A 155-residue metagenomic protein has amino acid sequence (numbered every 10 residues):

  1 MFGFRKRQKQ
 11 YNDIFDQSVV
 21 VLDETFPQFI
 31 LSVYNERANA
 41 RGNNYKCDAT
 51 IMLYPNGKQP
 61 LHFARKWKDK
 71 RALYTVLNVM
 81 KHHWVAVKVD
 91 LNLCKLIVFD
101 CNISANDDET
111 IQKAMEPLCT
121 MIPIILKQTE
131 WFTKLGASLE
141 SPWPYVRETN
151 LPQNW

Functional and structural regions predicted by a protein language model:
M1-W155: Cysteine-dependent deubiquitinase/ubiquitin-like isopeptidase catalytic cores across multiple families
